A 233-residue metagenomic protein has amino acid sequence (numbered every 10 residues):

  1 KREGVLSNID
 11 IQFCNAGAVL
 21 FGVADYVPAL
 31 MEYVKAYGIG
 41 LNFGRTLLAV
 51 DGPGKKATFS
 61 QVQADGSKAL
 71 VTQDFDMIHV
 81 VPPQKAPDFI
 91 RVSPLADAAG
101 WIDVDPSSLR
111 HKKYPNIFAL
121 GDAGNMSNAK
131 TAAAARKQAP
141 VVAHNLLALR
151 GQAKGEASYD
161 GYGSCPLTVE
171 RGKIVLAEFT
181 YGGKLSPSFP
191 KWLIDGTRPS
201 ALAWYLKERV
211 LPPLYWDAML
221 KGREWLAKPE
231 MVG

Functional and structural regions predicted by a protein language model:
K1-G4, P106-S107: Glycine-rich dinucleotide-binding loop and its adjacent helix/turn
E3-A99: A Rossmann-like FAD-binding core segment of flavoenzymes
D51, D105-P106, D195: Acidic/polar residues at beta-strand termini and the immediately following turn/coil
G54, A99, Y114-P115, Y162-S164: Active-site lining segments that contact anionic ligands and/or coordinate catalytic metals
T72-K137, A148: FAD-site-proximal beta/loop scaffold in flavoenzymes
G100-F118, V169-P190: FAD-binding beta-loop-beta segment adjacent to the flavin cofactor pocket
L120-V169, A177-E178: A conserved FAD-binding loop/helix module that cradles the flavin
L176-G233: C-terminal auxiliary extensions adjacent to catalytic cores
